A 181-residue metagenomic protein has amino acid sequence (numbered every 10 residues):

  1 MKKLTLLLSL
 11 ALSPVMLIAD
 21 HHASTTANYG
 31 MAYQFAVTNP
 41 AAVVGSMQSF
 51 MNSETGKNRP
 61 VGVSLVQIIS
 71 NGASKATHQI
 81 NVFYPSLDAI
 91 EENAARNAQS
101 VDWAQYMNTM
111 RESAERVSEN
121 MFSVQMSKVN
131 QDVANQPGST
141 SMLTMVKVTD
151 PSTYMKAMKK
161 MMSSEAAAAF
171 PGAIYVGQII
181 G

Functional and structural regions predicted by a protein language model:
L4-S13: Sec-dependent N-terminal signal peptides
S13-A19: C-terminal segment of classical bacterial N-terminal signal peptides
A19-A104, N108-G181: Short S/T/G/P-rich N-terminal loop/turn motif that feeds into the first structured element of a domain
